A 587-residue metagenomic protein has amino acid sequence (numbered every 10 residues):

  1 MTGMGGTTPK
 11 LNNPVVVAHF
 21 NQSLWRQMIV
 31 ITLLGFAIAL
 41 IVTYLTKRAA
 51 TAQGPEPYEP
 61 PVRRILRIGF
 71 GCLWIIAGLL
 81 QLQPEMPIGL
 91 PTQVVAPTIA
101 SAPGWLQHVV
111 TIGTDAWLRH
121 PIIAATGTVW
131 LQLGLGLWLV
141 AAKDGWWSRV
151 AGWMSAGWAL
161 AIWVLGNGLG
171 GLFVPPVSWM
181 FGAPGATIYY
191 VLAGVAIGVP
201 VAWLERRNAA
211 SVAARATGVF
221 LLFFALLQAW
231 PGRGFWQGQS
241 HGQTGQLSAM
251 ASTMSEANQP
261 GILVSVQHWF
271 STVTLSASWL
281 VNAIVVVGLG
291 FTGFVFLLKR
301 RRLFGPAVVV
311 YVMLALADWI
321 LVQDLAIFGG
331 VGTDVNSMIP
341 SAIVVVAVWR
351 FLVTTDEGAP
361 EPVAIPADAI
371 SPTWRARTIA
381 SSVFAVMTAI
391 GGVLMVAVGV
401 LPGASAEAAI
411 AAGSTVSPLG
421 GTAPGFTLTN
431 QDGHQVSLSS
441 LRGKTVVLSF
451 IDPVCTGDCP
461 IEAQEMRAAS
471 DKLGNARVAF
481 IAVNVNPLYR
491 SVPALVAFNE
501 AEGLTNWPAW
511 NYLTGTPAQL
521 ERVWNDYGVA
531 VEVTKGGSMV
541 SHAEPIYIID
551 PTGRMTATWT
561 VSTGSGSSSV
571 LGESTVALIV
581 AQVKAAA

Functional and structural regions predicted by a protein language model:
M1-A412: Extended, low-polarity transmembrane helix blocks
R67-I68, A283, G421-T422, T445 (+1 more regions): Short, small/polar residue-rich loop motifs at catalytic or cofactor-binding pockets
I75, L133, N430-Q431, I549-D550: Short, acidic, Ser/Thr-enriched surface-loop or helix-capping motifs
P402-S439, Q464: N-terminal "domain-start" segment that seeds a small globular fold
S437-M466, F480-I481: Short active-site neighborhood of thiol/selenol oxidoreductases, capturing the structured segment around
I461-V523: Structural microenvironment flanking redox-active thiols in thiol-disulfide oxidoreductases
A509-W510, E521, N525-T534, V540-Y547: Structural micro-motif
T534-A587: Thiol-/selenol-based redox modules, centered on thioredoxin-like and closely related oxidoreductase domains
